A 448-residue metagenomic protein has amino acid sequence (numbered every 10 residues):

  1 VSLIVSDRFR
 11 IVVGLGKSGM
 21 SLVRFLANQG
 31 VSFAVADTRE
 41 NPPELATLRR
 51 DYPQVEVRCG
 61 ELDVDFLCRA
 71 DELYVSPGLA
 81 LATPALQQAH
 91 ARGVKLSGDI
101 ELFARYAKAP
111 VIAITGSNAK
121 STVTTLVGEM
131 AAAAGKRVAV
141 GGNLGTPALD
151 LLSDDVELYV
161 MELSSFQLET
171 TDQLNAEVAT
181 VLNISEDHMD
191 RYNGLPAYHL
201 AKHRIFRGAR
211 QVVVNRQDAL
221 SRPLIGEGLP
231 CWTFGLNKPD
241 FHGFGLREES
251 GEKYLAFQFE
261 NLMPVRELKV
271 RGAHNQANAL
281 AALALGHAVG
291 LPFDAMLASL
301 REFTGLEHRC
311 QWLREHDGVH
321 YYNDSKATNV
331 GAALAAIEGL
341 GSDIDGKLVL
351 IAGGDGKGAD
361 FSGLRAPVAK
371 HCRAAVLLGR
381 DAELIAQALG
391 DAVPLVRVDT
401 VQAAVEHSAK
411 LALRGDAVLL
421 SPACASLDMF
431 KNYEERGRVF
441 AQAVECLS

Functional and structural regions predicted by a protein language model:
V1-G98, L102, Q387: N-terminal leader/targeting and accessory segments in enzymes
S2-F9, G19-Q29, M263-C372, Q387: Nucleotide phosphate-binding/pyrophosphate-handling subdomain across enzymes that bind or process nucleotide phosphates
G16, R39-N41, L144, Q217-D218 (+1 more regions): Residues in the short beta-alpha loop(s) of Rossmann-like NAD(P)-binding domains
F25-A27, R49, D65-C68, P77-R216 (+2 more regions): Phosphate-binding loop of NTP-binding sites
S32-R39, V213-R216, L348-A352, H371-R380: Short internal beta-strands
D37, C59-E61, S97-E101, R216 (+5 more regions): Beta-strand->loop->alpha-helix junctions that form or flank phosphate-binding loops in nucleotide-handling enzymes
L45-R50, Q54-E56, S362-D416: C-terminal helical cap/extension that packs against the catalytic core of soluble nucleotide-cofactor enzymes
R58-D65, D154-R191, R222-E267, L306-R309 (+2 more regions): Extended acidic/charged loop-beta regions that coordinate divalent cations and stabilize anionic phosphate/carboxylate
